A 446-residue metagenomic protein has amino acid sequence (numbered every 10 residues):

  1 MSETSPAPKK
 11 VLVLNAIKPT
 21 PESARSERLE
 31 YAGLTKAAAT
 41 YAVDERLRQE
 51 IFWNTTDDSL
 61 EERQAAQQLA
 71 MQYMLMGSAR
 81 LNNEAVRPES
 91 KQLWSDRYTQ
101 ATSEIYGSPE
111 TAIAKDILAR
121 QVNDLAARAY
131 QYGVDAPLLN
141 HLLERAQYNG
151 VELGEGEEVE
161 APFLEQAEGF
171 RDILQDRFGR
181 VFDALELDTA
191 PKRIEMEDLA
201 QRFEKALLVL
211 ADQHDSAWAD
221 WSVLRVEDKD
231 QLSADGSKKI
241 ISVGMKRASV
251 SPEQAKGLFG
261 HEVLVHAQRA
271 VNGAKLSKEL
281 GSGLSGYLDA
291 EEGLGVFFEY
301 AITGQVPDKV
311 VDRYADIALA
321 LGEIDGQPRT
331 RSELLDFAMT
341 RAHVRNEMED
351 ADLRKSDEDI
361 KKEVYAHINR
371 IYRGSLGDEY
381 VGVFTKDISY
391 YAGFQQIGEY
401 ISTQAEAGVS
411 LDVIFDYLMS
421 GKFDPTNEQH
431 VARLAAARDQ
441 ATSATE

Functional and structural regions predicted by a protein language model:
M1-A161: N-terminal low-structure segments adjacent to metalloprotease catalytic domains across cellular compartments
T55, S59-M76, P252-E253, Q268-G293: Post-HEXXH active-site segment of zinc metalloproteases
D96-V250: Contiguous, non-catalytic segments that form substrate-binding/exosite surfaces or channel walls
S251-K256, G260, Y287-E291, I360 (+1 more regions): Secondary-structure capping and boundary motifs in well-ordered enzyme cores
F259-Q268: Active-site His/Glu-centered metal-binding helix of metallohydrolases
A274-E279, I302-R313: Inter-helical turn/loop segments and adjacent helix faces that build the functional surface of alpha-helical bundle
Y287-T303, Q396: An active-site-proximal "capping" alpha-helix that borders the catalytic cofactor pocket
K309-E446: Conserved alpha-helical "signature site" that marks functionally important helical segments or helix/loop junctions
